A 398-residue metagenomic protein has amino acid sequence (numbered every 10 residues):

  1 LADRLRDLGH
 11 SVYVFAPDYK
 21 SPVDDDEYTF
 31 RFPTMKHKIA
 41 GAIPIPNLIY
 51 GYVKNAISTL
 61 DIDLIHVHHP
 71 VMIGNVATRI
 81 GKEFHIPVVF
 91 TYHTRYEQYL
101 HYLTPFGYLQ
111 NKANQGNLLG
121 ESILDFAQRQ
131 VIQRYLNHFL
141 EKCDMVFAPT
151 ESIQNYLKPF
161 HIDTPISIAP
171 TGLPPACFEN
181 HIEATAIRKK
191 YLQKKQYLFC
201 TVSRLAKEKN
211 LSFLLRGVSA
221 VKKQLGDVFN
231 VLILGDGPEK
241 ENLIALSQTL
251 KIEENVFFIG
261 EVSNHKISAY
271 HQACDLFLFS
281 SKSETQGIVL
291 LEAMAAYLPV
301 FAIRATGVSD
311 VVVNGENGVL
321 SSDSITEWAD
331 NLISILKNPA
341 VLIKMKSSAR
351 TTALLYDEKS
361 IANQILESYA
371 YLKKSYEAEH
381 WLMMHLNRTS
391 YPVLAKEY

Functional and structural regions predicted by a protein language model:
L1-P33, L366, A370, W381 (+1 more regions): N-terminal subdomain of nucleotide-sugar transferases
A16, N117-I182, Q193: Donor nucleotide-sugar binding/catalytic pocket of nucleotide-sugar-dependent glycosyltransferases
L192-V218: Conserved donor-binding/catalytic core segment of Leloir-type glycosyltransferases
N242-V262: Nucleotide-activated donor-binding/catalytic signature segment of Leloir-type glycosyltransferases, i.e., the conserved
E261-V262, A269-C274, I365: Short alpha-helical donor nucleotide-sugar binding micro-motif in glycosyltransferases
K282: Aromatic "clamp/platform" in nucleotide-sugar-dependent glycosyltransferases that forms part of the donor/acceptor
P299-A302: Short hydrophobic beta-strand element within catalytic cores of glycosyltransferases and related nucleotide-activated
N314-G315, V319-T326, S334-A340, L354: Conserved acidic donor-binding segment of nucleotide-sugar-dependent glycosyltransferases
